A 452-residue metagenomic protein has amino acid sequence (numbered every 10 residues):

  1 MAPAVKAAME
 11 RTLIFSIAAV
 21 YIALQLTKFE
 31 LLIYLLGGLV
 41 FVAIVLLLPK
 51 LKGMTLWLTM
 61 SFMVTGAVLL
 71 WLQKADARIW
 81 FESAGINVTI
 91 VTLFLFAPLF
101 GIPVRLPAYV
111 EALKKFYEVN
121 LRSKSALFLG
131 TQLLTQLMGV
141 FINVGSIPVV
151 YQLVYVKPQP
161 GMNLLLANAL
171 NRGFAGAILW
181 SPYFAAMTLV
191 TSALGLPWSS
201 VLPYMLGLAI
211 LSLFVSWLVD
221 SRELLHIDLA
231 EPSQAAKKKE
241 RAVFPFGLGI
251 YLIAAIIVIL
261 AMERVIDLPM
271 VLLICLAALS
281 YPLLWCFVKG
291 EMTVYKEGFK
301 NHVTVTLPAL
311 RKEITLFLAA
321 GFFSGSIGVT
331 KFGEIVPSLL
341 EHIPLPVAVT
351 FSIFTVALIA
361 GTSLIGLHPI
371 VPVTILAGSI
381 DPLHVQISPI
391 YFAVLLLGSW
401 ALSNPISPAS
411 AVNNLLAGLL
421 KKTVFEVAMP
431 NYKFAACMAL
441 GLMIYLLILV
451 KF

Functional and structural regions predicted by a protein language model:
A2, P158-G249, N413-Y445: Membrane-core helix-loop-helix motifs of multi-pass transport proteins
A4, I210-G298: Long, contiguous bundles of hydrophobic transmembrane helices that form the permeation core of multi-pass
T12-I17, L31-W71, I90-A97, L248-A254 (+2 more regions): Hydrophobic mid-bilayer segments of alpha-helices in multi-pass membrane transport proteins, especially secondary
A75-P107, F128, Q132-L133, K300-E334: Core transmembrane alpha-helical segments of multi-pass membrane transporters/permeases
T89, Y117-L129, G161-L165, A309-E313 (+3 more regions): Membrane-interfacial loop-to-helix junctions in multi-pass transporters
L106-L137, V149-N163: Membrane-embedded helical hairpins/re-entrant loop segments and their flanking transmembrane helices within multi-pass
V150-G161, T188-W198, L345-N404, G418-L420: Membrane-interfacial helix-loop connectors
A255-P372: Transmembrane helical segments that form the transport core of multi-pass membrane transport proteins
